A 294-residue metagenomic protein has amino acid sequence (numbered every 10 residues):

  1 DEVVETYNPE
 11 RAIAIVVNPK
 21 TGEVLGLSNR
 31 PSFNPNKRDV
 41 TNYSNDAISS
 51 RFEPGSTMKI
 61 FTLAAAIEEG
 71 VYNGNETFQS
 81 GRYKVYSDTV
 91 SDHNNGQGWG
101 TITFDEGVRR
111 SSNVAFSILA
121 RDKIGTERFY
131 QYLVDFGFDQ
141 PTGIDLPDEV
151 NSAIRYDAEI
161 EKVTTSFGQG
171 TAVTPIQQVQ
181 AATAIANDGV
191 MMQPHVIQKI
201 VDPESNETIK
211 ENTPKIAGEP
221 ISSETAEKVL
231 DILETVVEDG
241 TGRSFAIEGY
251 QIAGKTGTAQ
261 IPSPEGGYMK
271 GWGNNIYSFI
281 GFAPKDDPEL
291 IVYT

Functional and structural regions predicted by a protein language model:
D1-A12: Conserved, well-ordered alpha-helix/loop/beta-strand core segments that scaffold catalytic motifs
A12-S50, F61-Y293: Beta-lactam-recognizing serine transpeptidase/beta-lactamase-like catalytic domain environment
